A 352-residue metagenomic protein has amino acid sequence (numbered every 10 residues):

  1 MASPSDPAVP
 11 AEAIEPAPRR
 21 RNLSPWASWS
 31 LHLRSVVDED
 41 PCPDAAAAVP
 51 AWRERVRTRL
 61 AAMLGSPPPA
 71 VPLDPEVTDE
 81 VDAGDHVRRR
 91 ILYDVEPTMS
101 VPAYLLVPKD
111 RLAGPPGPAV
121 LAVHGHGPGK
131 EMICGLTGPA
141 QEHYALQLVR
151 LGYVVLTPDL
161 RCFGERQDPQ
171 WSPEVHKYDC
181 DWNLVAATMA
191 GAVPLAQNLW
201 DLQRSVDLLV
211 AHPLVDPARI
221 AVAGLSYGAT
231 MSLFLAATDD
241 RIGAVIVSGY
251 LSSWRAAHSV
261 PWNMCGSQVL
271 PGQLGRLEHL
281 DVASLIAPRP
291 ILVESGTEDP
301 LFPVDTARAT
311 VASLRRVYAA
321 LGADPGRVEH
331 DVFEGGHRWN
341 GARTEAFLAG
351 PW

Functional and structural regions predicted by a protein language model:
M1-V87, V95: N-terminal targeting or regulatory segments adjacent to alpha/beta-hydrolase or S9 domains
S3-P4, A312-S313, Y318-W352: C-terminal catalytic histidine-bearing segment of alpha/beta-hydrolase fold enzymes
V81-D82, L92-E96, A103-P116, G138: Short beta-strand-to-loop junctions in surface cap/lid or active-site-entrance loops
L112-P116, L121-W200, D207-A211, A256-S259: Cap/lid segment of the alpha/beta-hydrolase catalytic domain
W182, T188-M189, R204, I242-A283 (+3 more regions): Mobile cap/lid helix-loop segments that gate and shape the active-site cleft of serine hydrolases
P213-S226: Alpha/beta-hydrolase fold nucleophile elbow
G224-F234: Glycine-rich nucleophile elbow surrounding the catalytic serine of serine-hydrolase chemistry
I286, V293-S295: Short beta-strand/loop motif that positions the catalytic acidic residue of the alpha/beta-hydrolase fold
